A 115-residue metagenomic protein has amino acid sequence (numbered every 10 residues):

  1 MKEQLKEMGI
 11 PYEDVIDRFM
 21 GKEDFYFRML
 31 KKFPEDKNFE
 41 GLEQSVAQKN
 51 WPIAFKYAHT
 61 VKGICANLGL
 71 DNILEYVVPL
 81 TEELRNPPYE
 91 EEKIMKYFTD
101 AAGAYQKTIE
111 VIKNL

Functional and structural regions predicted by a protein language model:
M1-K56, T60-L115: Two-component system phosphorelay core
